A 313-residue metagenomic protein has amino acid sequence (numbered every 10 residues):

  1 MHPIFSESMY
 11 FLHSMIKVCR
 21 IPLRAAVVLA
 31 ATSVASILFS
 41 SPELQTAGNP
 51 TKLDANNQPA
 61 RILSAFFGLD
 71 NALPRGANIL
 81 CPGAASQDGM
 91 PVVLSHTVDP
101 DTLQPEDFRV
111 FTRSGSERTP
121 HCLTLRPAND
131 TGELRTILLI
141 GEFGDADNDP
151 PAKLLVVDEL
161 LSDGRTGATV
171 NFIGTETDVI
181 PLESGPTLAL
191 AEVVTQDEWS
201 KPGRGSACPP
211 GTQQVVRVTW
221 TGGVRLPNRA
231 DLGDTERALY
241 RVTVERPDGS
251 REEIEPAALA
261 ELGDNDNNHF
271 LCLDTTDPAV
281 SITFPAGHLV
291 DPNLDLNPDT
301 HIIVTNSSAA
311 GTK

Functional and structural regions predicted by a protein language model:
M1-C19: N-terminal secretory signal peptides that target proteins for export/translocation
P3, M9, S36-I37, S64-A65: Short non-domain terminal segments
A26-S36: Bacterial N-terminal signal peptides
I37-E43: Membrane-interface motif at the C-terminal end of an N-terminal transmembrane signal
E43-K313: Non-catalytic beta-sheet/beta-sandwich ligand-binding modules that flank or precede catalytic cores
